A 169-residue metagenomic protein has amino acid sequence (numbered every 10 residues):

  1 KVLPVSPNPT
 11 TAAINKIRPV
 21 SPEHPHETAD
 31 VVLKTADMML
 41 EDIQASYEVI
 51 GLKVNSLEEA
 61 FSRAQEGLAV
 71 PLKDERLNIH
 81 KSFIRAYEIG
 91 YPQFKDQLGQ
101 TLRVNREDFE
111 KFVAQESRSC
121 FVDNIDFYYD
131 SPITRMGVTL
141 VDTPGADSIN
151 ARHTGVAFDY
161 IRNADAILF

Functional and structural regions predicted by a protein language model:
K1-F169: Globular "head" domains of long coiled-coil molecular machines
